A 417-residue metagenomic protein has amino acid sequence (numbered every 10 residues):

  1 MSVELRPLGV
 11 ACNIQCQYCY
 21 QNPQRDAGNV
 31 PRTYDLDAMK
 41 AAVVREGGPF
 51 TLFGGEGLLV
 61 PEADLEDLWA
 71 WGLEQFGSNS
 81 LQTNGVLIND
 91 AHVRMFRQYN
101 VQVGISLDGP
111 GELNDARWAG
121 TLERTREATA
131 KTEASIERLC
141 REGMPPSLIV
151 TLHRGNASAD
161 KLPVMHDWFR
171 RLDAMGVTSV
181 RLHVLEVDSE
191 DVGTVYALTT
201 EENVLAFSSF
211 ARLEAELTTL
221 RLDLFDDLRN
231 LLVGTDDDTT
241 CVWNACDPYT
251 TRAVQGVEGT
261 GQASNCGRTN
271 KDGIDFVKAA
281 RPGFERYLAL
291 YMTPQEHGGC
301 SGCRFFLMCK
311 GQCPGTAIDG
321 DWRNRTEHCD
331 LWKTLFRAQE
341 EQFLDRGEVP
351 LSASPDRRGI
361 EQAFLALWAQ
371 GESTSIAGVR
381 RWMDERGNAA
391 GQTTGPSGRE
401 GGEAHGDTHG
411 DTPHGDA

Functional and structural regions predicted by a protein language model:
M1-R94, Q98-Y99: Conserved alpha-helical substructure of the radical SAM core
V3, F50, N79-L81, V103-I105 (+3 more regions): Hydrophobic faces of well-ordered beta-strands that scaffold small-molecule active sites in alpha/beta enzyme cores
L8, G55-G57, N84-V86, D108-P110 (+3 more regions): Active-site beta-loop-alpha junctions enriched in small/polar residues
G28-N29, Y34, R117, T121-E133 (+3 more regions): Radical SAM enzyme [4Fe-4S]-AdoMet core and its adjacent flexible, acidic and glycine-rich loops/tails across
G48, Q75-N79, Y99-V101, G143-P145 (+2 more regions): Short, well-ordered coil/turn segments that N-cap beta-strands
V93, N100-G111, V177-E186: Non-cysteine beta-strand/loop elements that form the S-adenosyl-L-methionine
Q262-S264: Generic structural signal for well-ordered beta-strand positions
R268-D407, D411-A417: Flexible mid-to-C-terminal extensions adjoining Fe-S/redox cofactors in radical SAM and related proteins
